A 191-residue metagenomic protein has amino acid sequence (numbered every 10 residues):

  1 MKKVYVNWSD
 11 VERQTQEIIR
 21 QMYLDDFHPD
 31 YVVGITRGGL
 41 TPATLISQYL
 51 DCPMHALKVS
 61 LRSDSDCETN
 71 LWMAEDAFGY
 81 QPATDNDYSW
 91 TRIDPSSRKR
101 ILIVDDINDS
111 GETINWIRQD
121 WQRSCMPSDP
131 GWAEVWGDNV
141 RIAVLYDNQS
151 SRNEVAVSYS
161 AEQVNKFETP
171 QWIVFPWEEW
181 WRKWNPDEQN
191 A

Functional and structural regions predicted by a protein language model:
M1-P29: Active-site-facing substrate-recognition patch
K2-V4, Q119-A191: PRPP-dependent phosphoribosyltransferase catalytic core
L24-D25, A83-P95, Q122-W136: Alpha-helix termini
P29, S96-R100, G137-N139: A general structural motif
G38: Conserved glycine-rich SAM-binding loop
C52-L102, N108-Q119: Short, glycine/charge-rich flexible loops or terminal/linker lids adjacent to PRPP-binding catalytic cores
